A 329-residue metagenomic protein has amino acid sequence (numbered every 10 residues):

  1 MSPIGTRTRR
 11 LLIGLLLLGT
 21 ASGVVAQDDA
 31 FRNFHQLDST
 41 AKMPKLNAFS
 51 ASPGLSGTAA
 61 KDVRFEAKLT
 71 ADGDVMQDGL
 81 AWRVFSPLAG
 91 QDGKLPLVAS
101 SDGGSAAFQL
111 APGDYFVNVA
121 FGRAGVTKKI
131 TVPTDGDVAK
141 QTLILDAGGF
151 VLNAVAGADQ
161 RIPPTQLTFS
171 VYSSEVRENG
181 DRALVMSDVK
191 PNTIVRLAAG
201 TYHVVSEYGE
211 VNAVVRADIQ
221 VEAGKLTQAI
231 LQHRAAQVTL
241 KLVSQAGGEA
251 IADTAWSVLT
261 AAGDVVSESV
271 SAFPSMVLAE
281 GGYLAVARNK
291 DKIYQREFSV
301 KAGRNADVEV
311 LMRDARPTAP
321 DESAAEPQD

Functional and structural regions predicted by a protein language model:
S2-L12: Bacterial N-terminal signal peptides that target proteins for export
I13-T20: Bacterial N-terminal signal peptides
S22-A26: Sec/Tat signal peptide C-region and signal peptidase I cleavage site
D28-S50, D102, F121-D146, G209-Q232 (+1 more regions): Structured interaction patches on ligand/partner-binding surfaces of diverse proteins
K61-D74, G149-D159, Q237-A246: A short, amphipathic beta-strand motif
A71-Q91, G157-E178, Q245-D264, A325-D329: Short, ordered, surface-exposed loop/turn motifs in non-cytosolic proteins
P87-G104, V176-P191, T260-A272: Short, acidic Ser/Thr/Gly-rich low-complexity loop/linker segments typical of extracellular and cell-surface proteins
D102-D114, F121-R123, V189-H203, Y208-E210 (+2 more regions): Short Pro-Gly-centered beta-turn/loop motif in secreted/extracellular proteins
